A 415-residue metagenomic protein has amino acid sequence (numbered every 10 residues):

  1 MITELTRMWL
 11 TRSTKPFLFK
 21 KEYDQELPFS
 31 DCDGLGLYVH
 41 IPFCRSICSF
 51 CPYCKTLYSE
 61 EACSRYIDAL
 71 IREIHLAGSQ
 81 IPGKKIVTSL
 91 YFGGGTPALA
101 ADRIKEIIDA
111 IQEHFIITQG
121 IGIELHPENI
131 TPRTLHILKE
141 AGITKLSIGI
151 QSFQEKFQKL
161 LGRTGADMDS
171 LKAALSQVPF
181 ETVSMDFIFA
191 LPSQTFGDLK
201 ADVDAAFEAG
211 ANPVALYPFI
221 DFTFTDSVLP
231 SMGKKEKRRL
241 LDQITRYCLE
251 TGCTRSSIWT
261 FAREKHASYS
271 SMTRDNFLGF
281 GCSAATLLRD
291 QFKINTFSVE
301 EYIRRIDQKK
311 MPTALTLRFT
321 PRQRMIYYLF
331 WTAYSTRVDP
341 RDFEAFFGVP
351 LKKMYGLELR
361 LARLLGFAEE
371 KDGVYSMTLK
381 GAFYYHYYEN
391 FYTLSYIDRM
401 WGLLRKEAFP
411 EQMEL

Functional and structural regions predicted by a protein language model:
M1-L35, R45, G83-K84, L365 (+2 more regions): Flexible, acidic/Gly-rich N-terminal and inter-domain linker regions that tether and position cofactor-handling modules
D31-D68: Canonical Radical SAM [4Fe-4S] cluster-binding loop centered on the CxxxCxxC motif and its immediate flanking residues
G34, Y58-A77, T88-V349: C-terminal scaffold of the Radical SAM
L37-V39, I148, M377: Short beta-strand motif preference
P321, Y375-A382: Basic, amphipathic "hinge/linker" alpha-helix immediately C-terminal to the N-terminal HTH DNA-binding motif
V349-R363: Short amphipathic alpha-helical interaction segments
R363-G373: A short, conserved structural fragment
A382-L415: Short, amphipathic alpha-helical interaction segments positioned at domain boundaries
